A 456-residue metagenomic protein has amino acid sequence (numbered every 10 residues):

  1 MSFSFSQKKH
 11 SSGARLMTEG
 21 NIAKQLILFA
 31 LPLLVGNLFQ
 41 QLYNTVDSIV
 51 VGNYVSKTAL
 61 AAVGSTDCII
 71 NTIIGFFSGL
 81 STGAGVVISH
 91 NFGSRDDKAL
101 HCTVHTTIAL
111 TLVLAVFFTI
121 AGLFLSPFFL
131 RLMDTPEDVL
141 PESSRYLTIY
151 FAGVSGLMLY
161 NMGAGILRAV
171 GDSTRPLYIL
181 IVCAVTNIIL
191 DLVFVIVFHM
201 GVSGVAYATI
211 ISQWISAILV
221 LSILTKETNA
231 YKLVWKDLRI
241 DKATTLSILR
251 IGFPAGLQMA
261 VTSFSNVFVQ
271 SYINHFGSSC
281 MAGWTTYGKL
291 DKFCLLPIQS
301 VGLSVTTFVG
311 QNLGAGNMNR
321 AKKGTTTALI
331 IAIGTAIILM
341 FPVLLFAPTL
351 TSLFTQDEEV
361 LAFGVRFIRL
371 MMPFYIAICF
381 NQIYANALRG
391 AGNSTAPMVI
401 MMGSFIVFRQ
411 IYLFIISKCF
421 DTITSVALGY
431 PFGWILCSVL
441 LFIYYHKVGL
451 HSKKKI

Functional and structural regions predicted by a protein language model:
M1-A30, I88-S155, V197-F253, V309-F374 (+1 more regions): Short alpha-helical transmembrane segments in multi-pass integral membrane proteins
E19, A23-L42, V46, I69-F76 (+7 more regions): Residue-level signal for short hydrophobic patches within transmembrane helices of multi-pass membrane transporters
L28-D47, I149, Y160, C183 (+4 more regions): Transmembrane helical elements of multi-pass membrane transporters/channels
L33, N37, I49, V86 (+15 more regions): Transmembrane alpha-helix boundary and packing residues in multipass membrane permease domains and related
L38, L42-L60, L130-E137, V193-M200 (+4 more regions): Helix-terminus/linker motif at the lipid-water interface of multi-pass membrane proteins
K57-C68, S144-L147, A206, S278-F293 (+2 more regions): Small-residue hotspots at the loop-to-helix junctions and early N-terminal turns of transmembrane alpha-helices
L60-I120, L157-P176, Q270, G283-A347 (+1 more regions): Small-residue-rich hydrophobic transmembrane alpha-helices
S81, Y150-R168, P176-A184, V205-V220 (+4 more regions): Short runs within selected transmembrane alpha-helices of multi-pass transporters and secretion channels
